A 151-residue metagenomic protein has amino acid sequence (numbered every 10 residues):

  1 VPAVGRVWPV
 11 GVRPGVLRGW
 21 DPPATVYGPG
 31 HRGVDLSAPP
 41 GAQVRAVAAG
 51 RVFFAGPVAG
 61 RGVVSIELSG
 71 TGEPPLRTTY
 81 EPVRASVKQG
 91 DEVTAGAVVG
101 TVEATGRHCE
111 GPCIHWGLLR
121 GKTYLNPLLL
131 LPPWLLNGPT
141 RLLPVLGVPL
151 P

Functional and structural regions predicted by a protein language model:
P2-G11, S37, K88-T94, P112-P151: Acidic, glycine-rich catalytic/binding loops that coordinate metals and/or anionic ligands
V12, G30-R32, P40, A48 (+4 more regions): Envelope-exposed proteins and targeting segments
G15-V47: Short glycine/threonine/proline-enriched tight-turn/helix- or strand-capping micro-motif at secondary-structure
G19, A55-G56, V102-T105: Residue-level recognition of beta-strand microenvironments
G28, V34-S37, V63-G70, G117: Short, acidic/hydrophobic/Gly-rich beta-strand patch recurrent on exposed beta strands that often constitutes part
Q43-V52, S86-V102: Short, well-structured beta-strand-loop connectors
V47-R84: Zn2+-dependent peptidoglycan hydrolase active-site motif and core
V63-I66, V93-H108, W116: Short hydrophobic beta/alpha edge segments that flank linear recognition/processing sites
